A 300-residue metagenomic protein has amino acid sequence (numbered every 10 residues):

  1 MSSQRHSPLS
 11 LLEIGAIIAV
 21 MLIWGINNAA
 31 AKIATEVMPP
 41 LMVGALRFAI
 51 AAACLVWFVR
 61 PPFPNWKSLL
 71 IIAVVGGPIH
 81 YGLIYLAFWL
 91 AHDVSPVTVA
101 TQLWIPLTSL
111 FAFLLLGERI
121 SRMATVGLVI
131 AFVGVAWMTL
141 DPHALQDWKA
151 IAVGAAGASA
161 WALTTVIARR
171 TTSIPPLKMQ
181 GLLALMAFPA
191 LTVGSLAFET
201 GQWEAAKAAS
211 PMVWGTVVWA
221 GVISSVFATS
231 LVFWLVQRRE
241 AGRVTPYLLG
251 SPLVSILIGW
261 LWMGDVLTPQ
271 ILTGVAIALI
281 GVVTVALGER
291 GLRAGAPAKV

Functional and structural regions predicted by a protein language model:
M1-M42, P142-R170, P189-V193, I258 (+1 more regions): Glycine-/small-residue-enriched transmembrane alpha-helix faces in small-molecule transporters and effluxers
P8-I14, E36-L41, A45, P62-K67 (+3 more regions): Juxtamembrane helix-entry segments on the extracytoplasmic side of multipass membrane proteins
I23, N27-N28, V56-T101, S109 (+2 more regions): Specific transmembrane alpha-helical segments of multi-pass solute transporters/efflux pumps, especially DMT/EamA
G25, A45, A49-A53, F132 (+4 more regions): Small-residue-rich packing faces within the transmembrane alpha-helices of Major Facilitator Superfamily
A34, V43, R47, A87 (+6 more regions): Hydrophobic/aromatic residues within transmembrane alpha-helices of multi-pass small-molecule transporters
G44-L46, V97-L103, I167-P189, V222-L261: Helix-helix packing/entry segments at the starts of transmembrane helices
A49, L55, F111, I120-L140 (+4 more regions): Hydrophobic transmembrane alpha-helices of multi-pass small-molecule transport proteins
A51-L55, T108-L110, L114, L145-W203 (+3 more regions): Transmembrane alpha-helical segments that form core, pore/gating elements of small-molecule transporters/exporters
